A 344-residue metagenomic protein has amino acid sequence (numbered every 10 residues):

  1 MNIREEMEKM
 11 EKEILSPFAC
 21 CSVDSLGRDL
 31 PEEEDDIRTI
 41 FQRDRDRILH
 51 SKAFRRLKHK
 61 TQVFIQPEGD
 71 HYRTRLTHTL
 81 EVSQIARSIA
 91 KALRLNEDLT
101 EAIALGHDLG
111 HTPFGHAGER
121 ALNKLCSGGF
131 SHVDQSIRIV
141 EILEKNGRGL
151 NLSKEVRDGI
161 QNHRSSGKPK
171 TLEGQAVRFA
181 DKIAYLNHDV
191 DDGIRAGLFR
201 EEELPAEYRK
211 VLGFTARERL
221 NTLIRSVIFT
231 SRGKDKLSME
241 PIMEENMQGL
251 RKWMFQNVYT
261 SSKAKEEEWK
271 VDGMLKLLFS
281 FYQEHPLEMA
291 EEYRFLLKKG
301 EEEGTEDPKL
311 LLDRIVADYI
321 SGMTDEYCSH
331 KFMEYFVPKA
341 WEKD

Functional and structural regions predicted by a protein language model:
M1-T79, S83-I89, N96-E97, F130-D344: Histidine-centered, transition-metal-coordinating active-site segments
L99, I103-N146: A generic, well-ordered mixed alpha/beta core segment in the N-terminal half of proteins
